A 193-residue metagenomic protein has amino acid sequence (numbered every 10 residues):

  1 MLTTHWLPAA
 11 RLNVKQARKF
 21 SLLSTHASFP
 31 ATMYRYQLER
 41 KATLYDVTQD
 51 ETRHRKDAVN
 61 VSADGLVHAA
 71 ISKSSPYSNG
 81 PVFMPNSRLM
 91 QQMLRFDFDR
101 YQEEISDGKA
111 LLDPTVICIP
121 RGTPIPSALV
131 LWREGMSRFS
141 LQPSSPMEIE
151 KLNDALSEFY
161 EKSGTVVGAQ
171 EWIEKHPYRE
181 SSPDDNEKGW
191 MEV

Functional and structural regions predicted by a protein language model:
L2-V193: NAD-dependent ADP-ribosyltransferases
